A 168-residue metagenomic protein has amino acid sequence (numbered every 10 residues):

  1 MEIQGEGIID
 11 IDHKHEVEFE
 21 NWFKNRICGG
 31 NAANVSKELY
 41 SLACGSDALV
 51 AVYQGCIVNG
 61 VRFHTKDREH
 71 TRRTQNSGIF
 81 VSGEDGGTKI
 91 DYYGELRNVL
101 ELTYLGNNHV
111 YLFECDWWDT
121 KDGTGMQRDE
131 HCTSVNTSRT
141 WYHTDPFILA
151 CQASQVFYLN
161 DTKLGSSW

Functional and structural regions predicted by a protein language model:
M1-W168: Conserved, well-ordered core segments of regulatory domains
